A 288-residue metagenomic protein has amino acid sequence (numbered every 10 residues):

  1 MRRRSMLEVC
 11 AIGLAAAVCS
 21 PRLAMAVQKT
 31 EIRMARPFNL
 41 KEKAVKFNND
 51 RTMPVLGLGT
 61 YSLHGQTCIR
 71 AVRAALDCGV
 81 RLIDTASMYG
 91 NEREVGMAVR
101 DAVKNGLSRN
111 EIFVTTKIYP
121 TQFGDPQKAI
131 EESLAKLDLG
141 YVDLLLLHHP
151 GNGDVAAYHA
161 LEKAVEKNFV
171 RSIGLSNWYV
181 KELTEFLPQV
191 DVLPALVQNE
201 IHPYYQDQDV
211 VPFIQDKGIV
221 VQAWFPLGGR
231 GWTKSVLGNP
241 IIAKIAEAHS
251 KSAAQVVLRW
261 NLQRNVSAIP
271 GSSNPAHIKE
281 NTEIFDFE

Functional and structural regions predicted by a protein language model:
S5-A26: N-terminal export signals
S20-T52: C-terminal segment of N-terminal export signals and the immediately downstream linker at the start of the mature
L56-Q66, K117-F123: Active-site mouth loops of central-metabolism enzymes
L58, I83, V142, I173: Glycine-centered flexible beta-alpha turn that most often forms the glycine-rich phosphate-binding loop
H64-A75, F123-K136: Short, acidic/polar
Q127-L147, K163-K167, Q189: CE4/NodB-like, metal-dependent polysaccharide N-deacetylase domain that modifies extracellular/periplasmic N-acetylated
H149-E288: Beta/alpha (TIM)-barrel catalytic core signal, keyed to glycine-rich beta->alpha loops juxtaposed to Asp/Glu that bind
